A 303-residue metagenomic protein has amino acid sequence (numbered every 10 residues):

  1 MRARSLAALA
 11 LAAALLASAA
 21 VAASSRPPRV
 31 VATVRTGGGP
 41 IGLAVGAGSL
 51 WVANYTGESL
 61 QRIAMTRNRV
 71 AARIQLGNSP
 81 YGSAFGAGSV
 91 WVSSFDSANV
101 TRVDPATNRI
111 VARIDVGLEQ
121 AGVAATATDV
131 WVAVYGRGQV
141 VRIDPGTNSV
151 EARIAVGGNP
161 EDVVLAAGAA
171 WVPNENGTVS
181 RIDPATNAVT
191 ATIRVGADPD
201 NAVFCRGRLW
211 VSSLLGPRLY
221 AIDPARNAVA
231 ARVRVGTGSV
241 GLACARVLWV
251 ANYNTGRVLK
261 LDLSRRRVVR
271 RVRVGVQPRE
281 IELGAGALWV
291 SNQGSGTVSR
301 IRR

Functional and structural regions predicted by a protein language model:
M1-A10: Bacterial N-terminal signal peptides that target proteins for export
A14-R303: Predominantly soluble domains enriched in secretory-pathway, periplasmic, or organellar proteins
